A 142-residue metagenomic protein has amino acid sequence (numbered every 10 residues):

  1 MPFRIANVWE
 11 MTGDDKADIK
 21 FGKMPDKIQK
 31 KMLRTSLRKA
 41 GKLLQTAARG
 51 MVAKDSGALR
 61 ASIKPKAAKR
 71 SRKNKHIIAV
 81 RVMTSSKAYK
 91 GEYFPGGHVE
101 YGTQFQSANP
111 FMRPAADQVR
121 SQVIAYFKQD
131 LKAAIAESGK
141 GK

Functional and structural regions predicted by a protein language model:
M1-A79, M83, K87, G96-K142: Short, Lys/Arg-rich flexible segments
K90-G91: Carboxylate-rich helix-loop segments that flank metal/cofactor sites and access channels in metalloenzymes
